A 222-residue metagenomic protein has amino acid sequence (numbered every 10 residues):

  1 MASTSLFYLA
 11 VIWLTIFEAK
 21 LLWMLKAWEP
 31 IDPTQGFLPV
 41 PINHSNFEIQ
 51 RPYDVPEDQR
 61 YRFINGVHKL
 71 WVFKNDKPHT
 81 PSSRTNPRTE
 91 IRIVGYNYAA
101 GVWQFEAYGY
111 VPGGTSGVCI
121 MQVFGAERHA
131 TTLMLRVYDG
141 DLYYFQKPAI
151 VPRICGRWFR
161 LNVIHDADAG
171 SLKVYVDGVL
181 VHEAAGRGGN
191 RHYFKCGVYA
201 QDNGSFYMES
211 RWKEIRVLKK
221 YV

Functional and structural regions predicted by a protein language model:
T4-L21: Cleavable N-terminal signal peptides of Sec/SRP-targeted secreted and luminal proteins
K20-P56: Extracellular carbohydrate-recognition regions
Y61-G140: Secretory/extracellular carbohydrate-interaction modules and structurally similar beta-sandwich "look-alikes"
A107, R157-D166, L172-V174: Short tryptophan-centered beta-strand motifs in secreted/extracellular beta-sheet-rich domains of glycan-recognition
H129-L133, Y143-I150, L180-A184: Surface-exposed loop/edge segments in extracytoplasmic proteins
Y138-N162: Short, aromatic/His-centered strand-loop micro-motif at the edge of beta-sheets
Y175-V179: Short strand-turn-strand beta-turns centered on an Asx-Gly dipeptide
A184-V222: Flexible glycan-contacting loops in extracellular carbohydrate-active proteins
